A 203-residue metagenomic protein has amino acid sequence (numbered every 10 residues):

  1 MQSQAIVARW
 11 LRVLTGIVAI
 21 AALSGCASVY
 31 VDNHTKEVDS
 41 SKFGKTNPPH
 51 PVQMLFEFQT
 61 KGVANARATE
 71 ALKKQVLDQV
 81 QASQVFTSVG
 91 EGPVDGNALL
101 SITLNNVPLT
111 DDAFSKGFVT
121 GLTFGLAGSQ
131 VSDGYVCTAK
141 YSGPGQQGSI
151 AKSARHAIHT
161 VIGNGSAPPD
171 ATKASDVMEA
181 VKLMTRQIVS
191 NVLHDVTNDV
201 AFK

Functional and structural regions predicted by a protein language model:
Q2-T15: Bacterial N-terminal signal peptides that target proteins for export
A21-G25: C-terminal motif of bacterial Sec signal peptides marking the signal peptidase cleavage site
C26-V85, T197-K203: A structural "domain/chain start" motif
N33-K36, S132-V136, G148-K203: C-terminal/domain-edge helix-coil "capping" segments
P48-H50, V94, S129-D133: Solvent-exposed loop and beta-edge segments used for protein-protein assembly and interaction
Q75-F86, G121, G125, S129 (+4 more regions): Structured segments of extracytoplasmic/periplasmic soluble domains in secreted or envelope-associated proteins
V85-N97: Short acidic low-complexity segments
S101-S149: Surface-exposed short loop/turn segments
